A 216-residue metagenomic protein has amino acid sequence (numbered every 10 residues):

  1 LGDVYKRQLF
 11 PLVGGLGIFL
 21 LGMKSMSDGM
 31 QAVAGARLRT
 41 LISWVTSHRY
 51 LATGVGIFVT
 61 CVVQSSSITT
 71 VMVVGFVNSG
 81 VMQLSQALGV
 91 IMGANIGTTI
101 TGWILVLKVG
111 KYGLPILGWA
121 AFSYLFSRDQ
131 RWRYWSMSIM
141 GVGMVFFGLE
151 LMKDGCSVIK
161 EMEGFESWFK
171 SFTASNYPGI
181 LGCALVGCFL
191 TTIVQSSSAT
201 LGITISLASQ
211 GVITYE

Functional and structural regions predicted by a protein language model:
L1-Y5: Short, small-residue-biased leader/transition segments that mark boundaries at the very start of proteins
K6-R49, I139, G143-F189, S206-L207: Helix-loop-helix hairpins and the membrane-proximal interhelical loops of multi-pass alpha-helical transport proteins
F10, M30, A34-L38, I104-G113 (+1 more regions): Transmembrane-helix boundary and interhelical-loop signature of multi-pass inner-membrane proteins
M23-A32, V73-V74, N78, W119-R131: C-terminal ends of transmembrane helices
S27, Q86, G102-W103, F126-R133 (+1 more regions): Juxtamembrane membrane-interface segments at transmembrane alpha-helix termini
L38-T40, Y50-F58, V81-I91, F165-W168 (+2 more regions): The feature identifies polytopic integral membrane transport proteins across all domains of life
T60-G97, W103-Y112, A120-Y124, T191-E216: Membrane-interfacial helix-loop connectors
Q86-M92, Y112-L117, R133-M144: Cytoplasmic-side transmembrane-helix entry/capping segments in multi-pass membrane proteins
